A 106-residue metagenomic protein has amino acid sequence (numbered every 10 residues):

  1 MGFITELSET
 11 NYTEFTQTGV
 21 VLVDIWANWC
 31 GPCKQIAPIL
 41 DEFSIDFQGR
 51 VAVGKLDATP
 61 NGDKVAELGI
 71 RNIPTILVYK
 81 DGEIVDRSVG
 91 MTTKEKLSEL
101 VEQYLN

Functional and structural regions predicted by a protein language model:
I4-V20, G62: A short beta-strand-turn-helix
T18-L22, Q35-L56: Conserved helix-turn-beta segment immediately C-terminal to the redox Cys motif in thioredoxin-like folds
G19, W26-W29, N72: Short pre-active-site segment immediately N-terminal to redox-active cysteine/selenocysteine motifs in thiol-based
D24-W26, V78: Structural cue for short, hydrophobic secondary-structure segments
C30-C33, I76: The canonical Cys-X-X-Cys-His
A58-P60: The beta1-alpha1 cofactor-binding region of Rossmann-like NAD(H)/NADP(H)-dependent oxidoreductases
G62, L68-L77: Structural micro-motif
V78-N106: Non-catalytic, surface beta->alpha helical segment in thiol-disulfide oxidoreductase systems
